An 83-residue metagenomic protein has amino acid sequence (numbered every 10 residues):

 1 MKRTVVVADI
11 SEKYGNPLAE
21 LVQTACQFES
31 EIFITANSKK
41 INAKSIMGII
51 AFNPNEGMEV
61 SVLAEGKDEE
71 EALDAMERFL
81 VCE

Functional and structural regions predicted by a protein language model:
M1-T4, D68: Short, charged N-terminal helix-start/capping segments
R3, I32, M58-V60: Conserved beta-strand core positions
V6-N42, M47-N53: Compact, glycine-rich, soluble single-domain proteins
A51-E83: C-terminal structural segments of small proteins and small subunits
